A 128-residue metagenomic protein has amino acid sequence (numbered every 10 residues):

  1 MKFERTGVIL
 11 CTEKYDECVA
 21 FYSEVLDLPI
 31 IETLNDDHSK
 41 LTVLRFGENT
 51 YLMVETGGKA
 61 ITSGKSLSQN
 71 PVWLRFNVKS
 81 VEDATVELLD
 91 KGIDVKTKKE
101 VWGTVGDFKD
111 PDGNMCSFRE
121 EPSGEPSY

Functional and structural regions predicted by a protein language model:
M1, T85-Y128: Vicinal oxygen chelate
M1-V19, P71-L74, P122-Y128: N-terminal beta-strand motif that seeds the catalytic metal site of vicinal oxygen chelate
K2, I9-Y51: Core segments of cupin and vicinal oxygen chelate
E17-A20, E24, E82-D90: Replace "anionic and nucleotidyl ligands
K40-T42, V72, T104-G106: Short beta-strand micro-motifs in enzyme catalytic cores
K59-K65: Short, charge-rich, low-complexity interaction segments located in flexible loops at or near secondary-structure
N70-T85: Mid-chain, well-packed structural core segment of small domains
